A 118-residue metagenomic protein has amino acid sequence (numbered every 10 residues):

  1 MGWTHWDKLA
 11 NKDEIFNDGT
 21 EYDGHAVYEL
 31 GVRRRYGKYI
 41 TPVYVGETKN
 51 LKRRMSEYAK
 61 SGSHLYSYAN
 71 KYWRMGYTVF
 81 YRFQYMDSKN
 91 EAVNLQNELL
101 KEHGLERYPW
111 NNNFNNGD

Functional and structural regions predicted by a protein language model:
M1-K49, R53-R54, Q84-E98, G117-D118: GIY-YIG nuclease catalytic motif and its immediate N-terminal context
H5-K8, M75, N112: Intrinsic disorder/low-complexity segments enriched in polar/charged and small flexible residues
R53-M75: A broadly used, surface-exposed interaction patch
Y58-S61, E98, E102: Conserved short hydrophobic interaction patches
G62, Y68, T78-Y81, N116-D118: Short, intrinsically disordered/low-complexity patches at protein termini and at juxtamembrane boundaries
Y72-K89: Nucleic-acid nuclease catalytic cores
H103-D118: Coupling/hinge elements of helicase-like and P-loop NTPase modules
